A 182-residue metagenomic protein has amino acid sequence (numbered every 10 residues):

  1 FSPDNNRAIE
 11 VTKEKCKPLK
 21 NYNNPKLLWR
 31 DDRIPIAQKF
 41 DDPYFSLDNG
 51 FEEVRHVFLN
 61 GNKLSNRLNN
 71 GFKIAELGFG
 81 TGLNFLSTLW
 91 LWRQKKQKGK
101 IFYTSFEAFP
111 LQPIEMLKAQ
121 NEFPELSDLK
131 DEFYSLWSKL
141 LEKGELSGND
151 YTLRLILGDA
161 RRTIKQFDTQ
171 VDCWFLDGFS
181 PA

Functional and structural regions predicted by a protein language model:
S2-V11: Extreme N-terminal basic, low-complexity initiation segments that serve as generic localization/processing leaders
T12-A75, S87-E125: Rossmann-like AdoMet
G78: Conserved glycine-centered beta->alpha loop in an early N-terminal alpha/beta scaffold
G82-L86: Glycine-rich SAM-binding Motif I of class I
P110-Q112, R162-T163, P181: Short, catalytically relevant binding-site loops at active-site mouths
K118-Q166: S-adenosyl-L-methionine
K165-C173: A short acidic, Gly/Pro-enriched loop at the edge of an enzyme's catalytic core that lines a small-molecule cofactor
D172-A182: A short SAM/SAH-binding and catalytic strip from SAM-dependent methyltransferases
